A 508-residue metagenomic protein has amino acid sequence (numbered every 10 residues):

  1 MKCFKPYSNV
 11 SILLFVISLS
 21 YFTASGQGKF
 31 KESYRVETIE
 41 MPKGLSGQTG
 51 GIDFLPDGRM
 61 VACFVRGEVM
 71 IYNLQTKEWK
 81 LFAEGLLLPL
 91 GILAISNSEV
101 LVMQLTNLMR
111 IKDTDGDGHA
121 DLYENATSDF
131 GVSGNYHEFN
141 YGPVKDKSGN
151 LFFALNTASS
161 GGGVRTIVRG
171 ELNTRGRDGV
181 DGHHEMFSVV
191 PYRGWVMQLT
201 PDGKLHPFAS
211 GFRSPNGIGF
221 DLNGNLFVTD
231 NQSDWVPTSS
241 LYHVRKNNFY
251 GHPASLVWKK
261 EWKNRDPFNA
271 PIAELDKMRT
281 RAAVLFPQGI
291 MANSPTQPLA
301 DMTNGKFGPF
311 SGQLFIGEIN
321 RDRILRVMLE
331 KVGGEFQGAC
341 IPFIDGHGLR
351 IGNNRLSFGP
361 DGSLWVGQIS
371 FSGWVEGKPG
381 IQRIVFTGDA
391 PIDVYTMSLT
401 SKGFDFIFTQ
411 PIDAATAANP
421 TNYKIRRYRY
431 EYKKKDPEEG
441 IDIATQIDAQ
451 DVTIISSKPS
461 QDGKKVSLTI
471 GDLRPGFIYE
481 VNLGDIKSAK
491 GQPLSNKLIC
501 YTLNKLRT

Functional and structural regions predicted by a protein language model:
M1-Q27: Bacterial Sec-dependent N-terminal signal peptides
G26-P391, Y395-G403, I407, A414: Beta-propeller domains with acidic blade repeats across secreted/periplasmic ectodomains and cytosolic WD/CNH propellers
G85, L356, G471-L473, I486: Hydrophobic loop/turn residues within beta-sheet-rich immunoglobulin-like superfamily modules
T387-T396, D413, R474, N482-T508: Acidic, Ser/Thr/Gly/Pro-rich low-complexity segments and short DxT(G/T)-type signature motifs
S398, K458-D462: Blade-terminus and WD-like Trp-Asp/Gly-His loop motifs, strongest in beta-propeller folds
F406-Q410, L468-I470: Aromatic/hydrophobic beta-strand junction motif of beta-rich domains
T409-S456, V481-A489, K497-Y501: Short, surface-exposed alpha-helix to beta-strand junction/turn motifs within ectodomains of secreted and cell-envelope
Q461-F477: A surface-exposed beta-strand-loop module
